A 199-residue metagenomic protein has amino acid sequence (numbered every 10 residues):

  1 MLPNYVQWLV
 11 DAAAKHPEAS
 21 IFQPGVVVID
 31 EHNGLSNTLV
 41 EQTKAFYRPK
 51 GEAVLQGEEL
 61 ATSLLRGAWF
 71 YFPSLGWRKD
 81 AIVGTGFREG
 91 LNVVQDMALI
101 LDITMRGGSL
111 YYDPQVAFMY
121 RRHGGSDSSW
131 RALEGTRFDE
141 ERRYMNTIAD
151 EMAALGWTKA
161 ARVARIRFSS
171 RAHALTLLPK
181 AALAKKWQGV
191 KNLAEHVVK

Functional and structural regions predicted by a protein language model:
N4, W8-D11, A98-D102, E140-R143 (+4 more regions): Alpha-helical elements of Rossmann-like donor-binding domains used by nucleotide-donor carbohydrate transfer enzymes
N4-E41: Conserved donor NDP-sugar-binding/catalytic core segment of glycosyltransferases
K15, D150, A174-K199: Membrane-interface aromatic/basic loop that binds lipid-linked glycans or pyrophosphate carriers, typified by
P24, Q42-L133: Conserved nucleotide-sugar donor-binding catalytic segment
P49-E58, S109, F138-R167: C-terminal, non-catalytic tails of nucleotide-sugar-dependent glycosyltransferases
V116-G124, S129-K159, W187-H196: Catalytic core of nucleotide-sugar-dependent glycosyltransferases
F168-H173: Generic helix N-cap/helix-start motif at coil->alpha-helix transitions
